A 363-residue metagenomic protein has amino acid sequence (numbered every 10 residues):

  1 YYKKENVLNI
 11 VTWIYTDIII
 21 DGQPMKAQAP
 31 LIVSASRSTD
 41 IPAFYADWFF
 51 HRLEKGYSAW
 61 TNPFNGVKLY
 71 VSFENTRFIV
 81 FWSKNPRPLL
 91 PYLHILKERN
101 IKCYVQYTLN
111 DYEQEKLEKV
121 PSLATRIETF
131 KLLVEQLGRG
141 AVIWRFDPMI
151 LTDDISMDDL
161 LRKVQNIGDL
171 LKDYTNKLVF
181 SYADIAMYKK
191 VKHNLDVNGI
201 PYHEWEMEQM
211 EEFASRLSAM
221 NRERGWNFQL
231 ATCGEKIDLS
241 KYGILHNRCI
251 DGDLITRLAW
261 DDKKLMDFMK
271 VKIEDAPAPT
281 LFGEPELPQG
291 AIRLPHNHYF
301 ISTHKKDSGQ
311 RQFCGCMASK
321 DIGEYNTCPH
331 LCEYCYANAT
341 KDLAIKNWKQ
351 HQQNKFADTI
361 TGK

Functional and structural regions predicted by a protein language model:
Y1-L117, L123, I127-R139, A339-K363: Conserved Radical SAM active-site core
S38-D40, K84, T108-Y112, D147-M149 (+2 more regions): Active-site beta-loop-alpha junctions enriched in small/polar residues
Y112-V120, P148-D158, D196-E206: Surface-exposed cleft-lining segments at the edges of enzyme active sites
T125-K192, S215-G234: Conserved C-terminal portion of the radical SAM core fold that forms the substrate/S-adenosylmethionine-binding
F180, V197-R216: Substrate-binding surface in catalytic domains of secreted glycosidases
Q209-Q312: A C-terminal junction/extension of Radical SAM enzymes
Q312-G315, K320-A339: Local cysteine-cluster metal-coordination motifs and their immediate loop/turn environment, predominantly Fe-S cluster
